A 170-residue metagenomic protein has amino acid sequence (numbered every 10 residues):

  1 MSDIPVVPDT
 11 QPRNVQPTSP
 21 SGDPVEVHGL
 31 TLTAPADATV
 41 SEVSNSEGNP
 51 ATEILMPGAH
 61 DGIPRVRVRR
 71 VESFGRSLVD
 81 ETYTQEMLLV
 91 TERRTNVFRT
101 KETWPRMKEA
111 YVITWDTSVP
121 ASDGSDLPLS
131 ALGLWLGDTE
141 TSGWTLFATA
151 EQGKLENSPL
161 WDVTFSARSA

Functional and structural regions predicted by a protein language model:
M1-M56, H60-G62, T139, T145-A170: N-terminal targeting sequences that direct proteins away from the cytosol to non-cytosolic compartments
M1-N14, F74-R93: Short N-terminal secondary-structure initiator segments
N49-E53, R65-V66, S125-P128: Beta-strand acidic-aromatic groove motif in beta-rich domains, primarily in extracellular
E53-T82: A short acidic-to-branched-hydrophobic micro-motif
I54-L55, V68, I113-A121, A167: Short beta-strand element of the conserved SAM-dependent methyltransferase core
V66-V68, V79-T84, A131-W135, L146-A150: Extended low-polarity, hydrophobic cluster-rich segments
G75-R76, S122, K154-E156: A generic structural signal for short coil/turn motifs at secondary-structure boundaries
Q85-G137: Signature of long, low-cysteine stretches enriched in small and polar/charged residues
